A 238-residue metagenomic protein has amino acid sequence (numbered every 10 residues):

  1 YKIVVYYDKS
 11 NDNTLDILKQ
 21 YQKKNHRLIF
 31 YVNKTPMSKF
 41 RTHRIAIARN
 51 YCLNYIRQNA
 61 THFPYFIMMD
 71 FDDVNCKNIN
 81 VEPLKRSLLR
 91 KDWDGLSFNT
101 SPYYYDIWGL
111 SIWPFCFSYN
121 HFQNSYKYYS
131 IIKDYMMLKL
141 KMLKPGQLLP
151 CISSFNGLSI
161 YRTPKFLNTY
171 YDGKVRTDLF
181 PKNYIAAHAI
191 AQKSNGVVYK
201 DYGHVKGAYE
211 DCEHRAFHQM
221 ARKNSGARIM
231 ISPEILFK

Functional and structural regions predicted by a protein language model:
Y1-V5, H26-I29, P64: Short loop->beta transition adjacent to catalytic acidic/histidine clusters or analogous donor-positioning motifs
Y6-D16, T35-M37: A conserved acidic beta->alpha catalytic loop
T14, R41-R49, Y209-E213: Phosphate/oxyanion-binding active-site loops and adjacent basic polyanion-contact surfaces
K19-I47, Y51-Q58: Conserved donor nucleotide-binding strand/loop of the catalytic core
N33, L96-N99, S232: Short glycine/serine/threonine-enriched helix-capping/active-site loop that flanks the nucleotide-sugar donor pocket
N54, A60-C76: Short beta-strand-to-loop acidic/aromatic patch adjacent to the donor-nucleotide binding site
D73-I185, S194-V197: Conserved catalytic core of nucleotide-sugar-dependent glycosyltransferases
P164, T169, I190-D211, A216 (+1 more regions): Active-site donor/metal-binding and catalytic loop motifs of nucleotide-sugar-dependent glycosylation enzymes
